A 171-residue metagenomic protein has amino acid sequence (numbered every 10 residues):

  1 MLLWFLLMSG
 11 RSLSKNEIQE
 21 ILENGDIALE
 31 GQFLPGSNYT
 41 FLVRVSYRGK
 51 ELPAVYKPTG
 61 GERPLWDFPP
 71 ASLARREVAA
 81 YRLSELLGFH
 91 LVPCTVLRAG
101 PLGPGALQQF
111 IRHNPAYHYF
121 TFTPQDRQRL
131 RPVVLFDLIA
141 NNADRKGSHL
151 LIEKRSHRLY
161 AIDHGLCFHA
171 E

Functional and structural regions predicted by a protein language model:
L6-E20: Juxta-kinase regulatory segment immediately upstream of eukaryotic protein kinase catalytic domains
I21-Q125, L130-A143, G147, K154-H157 (+1 more regions): Conserved ATP-binding subdomain of kinase catalytic cores across diverse folds
G165: Adenine-nucleotide cofactor-binding loop residues
F168-E171: Short, intrinsically disordered, charge-balanced linker/junction segments flanking boundaries in proteins
